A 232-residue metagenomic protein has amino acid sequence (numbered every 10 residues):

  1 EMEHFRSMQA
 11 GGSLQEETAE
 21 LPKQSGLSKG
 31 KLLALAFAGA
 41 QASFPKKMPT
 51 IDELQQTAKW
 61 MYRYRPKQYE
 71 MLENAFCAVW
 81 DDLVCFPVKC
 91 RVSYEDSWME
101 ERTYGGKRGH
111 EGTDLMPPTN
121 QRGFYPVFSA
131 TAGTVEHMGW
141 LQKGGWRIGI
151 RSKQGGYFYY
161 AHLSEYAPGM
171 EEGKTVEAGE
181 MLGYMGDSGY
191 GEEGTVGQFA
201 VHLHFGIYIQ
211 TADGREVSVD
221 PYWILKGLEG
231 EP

Functional and structural regions predicted by a protein language model:
E1-Q55: Cationic-aromatic interfacial patches
L35-F37, Q41-W146, A178, G191 (+1 more regions): Surface-exposed, glycine-biased beta-strand/turn segments
R108-N120, G149-G156, Y208-V219: Small beta-barrel nucleic-acid-binding modules, principally OB-folds
Q121-F124, S164-G173, G186: Gly/Ser-rich catalytic serine loop of serine hydrolases
F128-G169, G194-H202: Zn2+-dependent peptidoglycan hydrolase active-site motif and core
R147-I150, E177-E193: Short hydrophobic beta/alpha edge segments that flank linear recognition/processing sites
E171-E172, E177-E180, Y184, Q198-P232: Acidic, glycine-rich catalytic/binding loops that coordinate metals and/or anionic ligands
